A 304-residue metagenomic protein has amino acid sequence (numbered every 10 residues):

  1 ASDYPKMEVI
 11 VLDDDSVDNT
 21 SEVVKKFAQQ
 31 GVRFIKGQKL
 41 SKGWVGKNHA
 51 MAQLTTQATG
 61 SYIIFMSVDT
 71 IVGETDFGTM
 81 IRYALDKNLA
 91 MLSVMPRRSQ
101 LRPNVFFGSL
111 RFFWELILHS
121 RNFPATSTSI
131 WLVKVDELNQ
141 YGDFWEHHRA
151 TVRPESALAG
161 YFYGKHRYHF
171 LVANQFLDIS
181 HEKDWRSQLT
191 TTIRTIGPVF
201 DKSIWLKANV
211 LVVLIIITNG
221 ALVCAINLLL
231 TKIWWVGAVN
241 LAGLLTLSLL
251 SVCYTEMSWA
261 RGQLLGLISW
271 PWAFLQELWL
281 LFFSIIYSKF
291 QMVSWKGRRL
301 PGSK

Functional and structural regions predicted by a protein language model:
A1-K6: Short, acidic, metal-binding catalytic loop of nucleotide-sugar glycosyltransferases
D13-E22, Q38-K39: A conserved acidic beta->alpha catalytic loop
D15-V17, K42, T70-V72, A150 (+1 more regions): A short, conserved beta-strand element in the Rossmann-like catalytic core that flanks the donor/metal-binding loop
S21-E22, G60, E74-L85: Short alpha-helix within the catalytic core of nucleotide-sugar-dependent glycosyltransferases
F34-T56, M80-W145, L189, I196 (+2 more regions): Long helical/loop segments within the catalytic core of UDP-sugar-dependent glycosyltransferases, especially the large
G60-I71: Short beta-strand-to-loop acidic/aromatic patch adjacent to the donor-nucleotide binding site
A84-K87, M91-S93, R97-L110, N139 (+2 more regions): Catalytic donor/gating beta->alpha subdomain of glycosyltransferases that bind UDP-sugars
V210-Q291: Membrane-embedded multi-pass helical conduit in multi-pass membrane proteins, especially envelope-biosynthetic
